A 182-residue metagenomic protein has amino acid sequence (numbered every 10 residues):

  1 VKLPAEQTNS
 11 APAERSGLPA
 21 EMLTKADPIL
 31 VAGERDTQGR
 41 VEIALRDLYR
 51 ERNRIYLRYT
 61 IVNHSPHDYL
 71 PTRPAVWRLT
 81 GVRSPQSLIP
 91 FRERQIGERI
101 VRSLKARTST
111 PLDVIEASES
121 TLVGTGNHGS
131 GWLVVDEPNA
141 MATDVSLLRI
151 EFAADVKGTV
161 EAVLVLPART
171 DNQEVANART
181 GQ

Functional and structural regions predicted by a protein language model:
V1-Q7, F152-E161, A168: Surface-exposed edge beta-strands and adjoining flexible/disordered loops or tails in beta-rich
K2-D36: A eukaryote-biased signal for short, well-structured alpha-helical docking elements
D36-E51: N-terminal edge beta-strand
Y56, H67-A75, D144-L148, A162: Short, hydrophobic/aromatic beta-strand segments
I61-S65: Asparagine-centered strand-capping/turn motif at beta-strand->loop junctions
R78-R92, G158-T159: Short aromatic-acidic-glycine turn motif
R92-V160: Short, solvent-exposed, Trp/other aromatic-anchored flexible loops in extracytoplasmic proteins
T159-Q182: Short beta-strand elements
